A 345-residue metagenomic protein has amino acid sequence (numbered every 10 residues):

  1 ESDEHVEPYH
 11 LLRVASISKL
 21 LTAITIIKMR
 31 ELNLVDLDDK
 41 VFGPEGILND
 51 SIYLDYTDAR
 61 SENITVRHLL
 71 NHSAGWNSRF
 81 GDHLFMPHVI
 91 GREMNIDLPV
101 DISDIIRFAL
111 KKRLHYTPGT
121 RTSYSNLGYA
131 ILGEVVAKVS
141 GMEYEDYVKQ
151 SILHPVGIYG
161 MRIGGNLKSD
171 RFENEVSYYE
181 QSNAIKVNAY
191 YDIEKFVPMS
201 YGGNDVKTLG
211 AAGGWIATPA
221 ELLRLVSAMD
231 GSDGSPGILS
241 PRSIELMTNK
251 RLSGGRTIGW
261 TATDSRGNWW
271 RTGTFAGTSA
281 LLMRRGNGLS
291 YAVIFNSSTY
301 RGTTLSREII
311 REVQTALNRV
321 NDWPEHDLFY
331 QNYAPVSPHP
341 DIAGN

Functional and structural regions predicted by a protein language model:
E1-H5, W260, S290-V293: A short, well-structured edge-of-sheet supersecondary motif
E1-L12, L34: Short, conserved catalytic-motif segment at the N-terminal edge
L12-A15, T122-Y124: Catalytic tyrosine of NAD(P)H-dependent dehydrogenase/reductases that use a Tyr as the general acid/base
R13-V41, L132-A137, L222, G288: Active-site SXXK
L37-D55, P155-V156: Short, glycine/proline-biased beta-turn/loop segments that scaffold the active-site neighborhood
L54-N268, T272-T274: Short, surface-exposed loop or secondary-structure junction motifs that flank catalytic or metal-binding residues
S279-R284, G288-R301: Short, well-ordered beta-strand elements
Y300-N345: Short, gly/Ser/Thr-rich active-site loops of penicillin-recognizing serine hydrolases
